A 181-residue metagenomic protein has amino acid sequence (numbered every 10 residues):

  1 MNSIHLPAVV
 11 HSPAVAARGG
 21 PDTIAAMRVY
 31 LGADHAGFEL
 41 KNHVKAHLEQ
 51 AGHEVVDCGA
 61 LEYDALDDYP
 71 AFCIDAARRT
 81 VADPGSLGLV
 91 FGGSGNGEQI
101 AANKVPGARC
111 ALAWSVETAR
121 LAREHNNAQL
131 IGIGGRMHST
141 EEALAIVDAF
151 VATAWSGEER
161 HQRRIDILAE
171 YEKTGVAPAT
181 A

Functional and structural regions predicted by a protein language model:
H5, H11, A17, D22-T23: Short, positively charged and aromatic/hydrophobic N-terminal segments
Y30-G32, A36-G37, V116-A181: C-terminal binding/interaction regions
Y30-Q50: Glycine-rich phosphate/diphosphate-binding loop of Rossmann-like nucleotide-binding domains
K41, C73, E98, A143-L144 (+1 more regions): A general structural signal for well-ordered alpha-helical segments in protein cores
A51, V105-P106, N126: Short, structured coil segments at secondary-structure junctions
E54-A65: A short beta-strand-loop structural module common to alpha/beta enzyme folds
F72-A113: Helix-adjacent hinge/juxtasegments
